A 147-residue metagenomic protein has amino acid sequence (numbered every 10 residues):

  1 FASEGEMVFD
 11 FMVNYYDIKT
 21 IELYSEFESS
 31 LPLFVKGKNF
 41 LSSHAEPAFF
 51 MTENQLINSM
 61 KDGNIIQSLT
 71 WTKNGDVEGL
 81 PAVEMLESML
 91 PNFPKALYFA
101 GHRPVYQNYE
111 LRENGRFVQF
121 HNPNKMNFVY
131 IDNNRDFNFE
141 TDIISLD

Functional and structural regions predicted by a protein language model:
F1-K36: Active-site neighborhood of divalent metal-dependent phosphoester bond hydrolases
E6-F11, P47-N92: Active-site-proximal segments of metal-dependent phosphoesterases and phosphodiesterases across multiple
V8-F9, F139-D147: A polyampholytic, Gly/Pro-enriched intrinsically disordered region
E28, H44, H102: Divalent metal-coordination and catalytic microenvironments
S29-L31, K36-K38, N92-K95, E113: Short, well-ordered loop/turn elements at secondary-structure boundaries
F40-P47, V118-Q119: Active-site-proximal beta-strand elements of phosphoester/diester hydrolases
H44-A45, F50-E53, N108-Y109, F128: Short helix/loop capping segments that flank catalytic or ligand/cofactor-binding pockets
N64, G79-D142: Conserved beta-sheet core of the metallophosphoesterase superfamily
